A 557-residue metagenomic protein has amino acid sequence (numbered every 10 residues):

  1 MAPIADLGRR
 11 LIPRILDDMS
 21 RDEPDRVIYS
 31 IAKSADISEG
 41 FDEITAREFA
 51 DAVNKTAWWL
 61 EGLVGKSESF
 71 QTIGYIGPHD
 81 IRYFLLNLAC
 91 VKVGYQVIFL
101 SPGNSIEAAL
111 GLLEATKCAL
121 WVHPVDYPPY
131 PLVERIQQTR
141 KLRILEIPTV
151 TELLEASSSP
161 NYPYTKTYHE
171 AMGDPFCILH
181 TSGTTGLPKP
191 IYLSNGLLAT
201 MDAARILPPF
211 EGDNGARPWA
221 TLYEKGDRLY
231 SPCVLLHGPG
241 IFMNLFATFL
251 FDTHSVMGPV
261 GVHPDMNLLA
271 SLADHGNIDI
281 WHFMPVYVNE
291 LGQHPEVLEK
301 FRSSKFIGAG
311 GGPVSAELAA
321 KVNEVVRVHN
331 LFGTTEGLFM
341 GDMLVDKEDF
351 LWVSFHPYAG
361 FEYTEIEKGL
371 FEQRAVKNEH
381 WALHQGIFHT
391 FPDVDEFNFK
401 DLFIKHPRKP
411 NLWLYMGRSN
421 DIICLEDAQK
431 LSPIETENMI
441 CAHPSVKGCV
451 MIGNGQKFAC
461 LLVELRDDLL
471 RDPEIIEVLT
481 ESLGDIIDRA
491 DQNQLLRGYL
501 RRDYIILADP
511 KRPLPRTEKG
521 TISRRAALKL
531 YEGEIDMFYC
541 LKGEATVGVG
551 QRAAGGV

Functional and structural regions predicted by a protein language model:
M1-T72, L88, P163-H169, A216-R217 (+1 more regions): N-lobe entry segment of adenylate-forming
E39-E43, W59-N104, G226, Y230-L235: Conserved AMP-binding/adenylate-forming
E43-R47, Y168, F176-A204, E211-G212: Conserved AMP-binding A3 loop
L88, K92-T167, D274-I278, M284 (+1 more regions): Structural core segment of the AMP-binding/adenylate-forming
A199-S231, L235-D279: Conserved AMP-binding/adenylation subdomain of ANL enzymes
L250-F251, I278-H282, G292-E367, E372-V376 (+1 more regions): Gly/Ser/Thr-rich phosphate-binding loop
P392-R501: AMP-binding/adenylate-forming catalytic core of the ANL superfamily
G448-I452, D485-G556: Conserved C-terminal "lid"/linker of ANL adenylate-forming enzymes
